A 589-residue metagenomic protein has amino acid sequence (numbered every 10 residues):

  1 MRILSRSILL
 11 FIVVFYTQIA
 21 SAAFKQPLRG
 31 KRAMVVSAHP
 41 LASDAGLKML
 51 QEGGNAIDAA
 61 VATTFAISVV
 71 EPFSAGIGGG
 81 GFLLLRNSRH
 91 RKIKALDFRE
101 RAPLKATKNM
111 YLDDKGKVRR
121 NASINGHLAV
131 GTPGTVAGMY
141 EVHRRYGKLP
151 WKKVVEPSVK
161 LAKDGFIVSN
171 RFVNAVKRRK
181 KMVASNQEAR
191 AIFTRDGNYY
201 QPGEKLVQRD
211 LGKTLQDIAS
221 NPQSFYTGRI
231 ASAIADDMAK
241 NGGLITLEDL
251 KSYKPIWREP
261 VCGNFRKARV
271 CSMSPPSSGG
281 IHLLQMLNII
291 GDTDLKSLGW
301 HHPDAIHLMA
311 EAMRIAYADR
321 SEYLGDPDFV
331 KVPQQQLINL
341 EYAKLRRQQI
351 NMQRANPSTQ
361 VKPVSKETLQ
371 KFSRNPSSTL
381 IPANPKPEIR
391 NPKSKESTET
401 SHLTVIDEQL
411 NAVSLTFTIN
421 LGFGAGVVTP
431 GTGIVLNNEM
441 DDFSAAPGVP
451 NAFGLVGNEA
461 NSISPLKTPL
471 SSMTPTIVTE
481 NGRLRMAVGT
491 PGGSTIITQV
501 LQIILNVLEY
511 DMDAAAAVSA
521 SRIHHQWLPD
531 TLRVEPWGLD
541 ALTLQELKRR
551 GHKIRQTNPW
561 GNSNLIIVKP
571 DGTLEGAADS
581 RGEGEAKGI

Functional and structural regions predicted by a protein language model:
R2-L10: Sec-dependent signal peptide recognition, specifically the positively charged N-region followed immediately by
T17-I19: N-terminal signal peptide c-region/cleavage motif recognized by signal peptidases
A23-D44, K48, A56-S220, F225-S278 (+3 more regions): Noncatalytic scaffold domains of N-terminal-nucleophile
V69-A95, L244-T246, N411-G482, A514: Active-site rim segments in enzyme catalytic domains, especially the processed small/beta chain of N-terminal
A75, G80-N87, S401-V405, P475-I477 (+2 more regions): Short beta-strand scaffold segments in enzyme catalytic cores
W257, S397-T400, G422, S471-M473: Short, small/polar residue-rich loop motifs at catalytic or cofactor-binding pockets
L295-T418, G431-T432, P447-G448: Internal maturation/activation junctions in enzymes
Q409, A446, K467-T468, V500 (+1 more regions): Extended C-terminal subregions enriched in glycine
